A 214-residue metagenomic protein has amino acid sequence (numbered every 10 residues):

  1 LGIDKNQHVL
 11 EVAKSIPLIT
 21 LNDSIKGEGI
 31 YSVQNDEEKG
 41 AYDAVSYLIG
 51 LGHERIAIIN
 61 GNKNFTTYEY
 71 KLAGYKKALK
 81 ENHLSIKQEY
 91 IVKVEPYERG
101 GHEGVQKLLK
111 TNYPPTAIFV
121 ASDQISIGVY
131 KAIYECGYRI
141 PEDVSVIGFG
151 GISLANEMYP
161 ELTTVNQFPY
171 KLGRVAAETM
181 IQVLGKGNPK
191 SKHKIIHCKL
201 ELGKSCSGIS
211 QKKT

Functional and structural regions predicted by a protein language model:
L1-N6: Central regulatory/effector-binding core of bacterial HTH transcription factors
H8, A13-T214: Bacterial carbohydrate/catabolite-sensing allosteric modules
